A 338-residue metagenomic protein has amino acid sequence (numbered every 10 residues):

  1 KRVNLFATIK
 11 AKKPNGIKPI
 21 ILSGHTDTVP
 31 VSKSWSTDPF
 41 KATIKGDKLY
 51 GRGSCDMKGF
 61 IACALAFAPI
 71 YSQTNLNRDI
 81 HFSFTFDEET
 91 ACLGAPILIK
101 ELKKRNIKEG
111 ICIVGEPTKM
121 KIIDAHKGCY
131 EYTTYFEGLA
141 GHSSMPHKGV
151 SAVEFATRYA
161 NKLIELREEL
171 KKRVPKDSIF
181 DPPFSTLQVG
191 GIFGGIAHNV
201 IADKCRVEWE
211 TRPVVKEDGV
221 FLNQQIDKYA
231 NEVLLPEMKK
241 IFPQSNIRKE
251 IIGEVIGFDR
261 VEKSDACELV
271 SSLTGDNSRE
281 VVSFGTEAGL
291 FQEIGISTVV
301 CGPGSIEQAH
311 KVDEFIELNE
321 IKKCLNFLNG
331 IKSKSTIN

Functional and structural regions predicted by a protein language model:
K1-R52, Q73-L76: Acidic/His- and Gly-rich active-site-bordering loop/insert found across diverse amide/peptide-bond hydrolases
S23-G24, S83-T85, C112-E116, Y135-E137 (+2 more regions): Short beta-strand segments
V29-I44, E109, D124-F136: Acidic-glycine-rich active-site phosphate/pyrophosphate-binding loop
P30, D47-C63, C301: Glycine/serine-rich anion-binding loops at beta->alpha junctions that coordinate negatively charged ligand groups
K45-D47, F67-F82, K104-K108, L163-R173 (+2 more regions): Phosphate-handling active-site elements
M57-E131: Acidic/histidine-rich catalytic neighborhood of metal-dependent amide-processing enzymes
E131-N338: Metal-dependent amide/peptide-bond hydrolase catalytic core, centered on the "pita-bread" metallohydrolase fold
